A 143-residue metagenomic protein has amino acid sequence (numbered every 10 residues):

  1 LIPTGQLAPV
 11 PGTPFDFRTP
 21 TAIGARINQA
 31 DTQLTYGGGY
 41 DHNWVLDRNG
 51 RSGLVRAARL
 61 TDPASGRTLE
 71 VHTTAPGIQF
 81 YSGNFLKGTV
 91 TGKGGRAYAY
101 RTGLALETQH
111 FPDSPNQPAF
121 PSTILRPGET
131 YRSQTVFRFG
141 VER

Functional and structural regions predicted by a protein language model:
P3-T4: Carbohydrate-associated surface elements
G12-R143: Active-site pocket scaffolds in enzymes
